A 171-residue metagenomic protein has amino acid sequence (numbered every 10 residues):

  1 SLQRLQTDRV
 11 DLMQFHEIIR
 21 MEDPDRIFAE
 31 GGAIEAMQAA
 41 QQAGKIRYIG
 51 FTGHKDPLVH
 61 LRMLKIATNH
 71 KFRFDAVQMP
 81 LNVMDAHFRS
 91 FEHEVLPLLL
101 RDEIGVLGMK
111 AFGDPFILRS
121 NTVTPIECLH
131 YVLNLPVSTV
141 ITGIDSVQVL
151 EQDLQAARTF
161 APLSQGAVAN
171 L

Functional and structural regions predicted by a protein language model:
S1-L2, A36: Short, well-ordered amphipathic alpha-helical segments that serve as non-catalytic structural scaffolds within diverse
Q3-D25: Active-site groove signature of glycoside hydrolases
E17-L171: Beta/alpha (TIM)-barrel catalytic core signal, keyed to glycine-rich beta->alpha loops juxtaposed to Asp/Glu that bind
